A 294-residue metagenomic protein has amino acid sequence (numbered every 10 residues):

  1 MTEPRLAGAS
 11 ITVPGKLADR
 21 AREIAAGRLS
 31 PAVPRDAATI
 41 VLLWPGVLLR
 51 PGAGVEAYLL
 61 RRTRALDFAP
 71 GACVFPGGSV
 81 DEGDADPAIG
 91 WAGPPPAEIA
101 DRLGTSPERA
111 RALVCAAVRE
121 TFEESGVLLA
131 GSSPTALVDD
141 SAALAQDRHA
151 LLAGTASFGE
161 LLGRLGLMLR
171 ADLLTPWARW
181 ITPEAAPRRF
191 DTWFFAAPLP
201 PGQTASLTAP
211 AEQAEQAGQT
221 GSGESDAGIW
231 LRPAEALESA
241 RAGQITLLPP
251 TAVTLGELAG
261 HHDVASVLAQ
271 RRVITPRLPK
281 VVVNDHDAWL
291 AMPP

Functional and structural regions predicted by a protein language model:
M1-E123, V127-P294: N-terminal leader/linker segments that precede catalytic domains of diphosphate-processing enzymes
